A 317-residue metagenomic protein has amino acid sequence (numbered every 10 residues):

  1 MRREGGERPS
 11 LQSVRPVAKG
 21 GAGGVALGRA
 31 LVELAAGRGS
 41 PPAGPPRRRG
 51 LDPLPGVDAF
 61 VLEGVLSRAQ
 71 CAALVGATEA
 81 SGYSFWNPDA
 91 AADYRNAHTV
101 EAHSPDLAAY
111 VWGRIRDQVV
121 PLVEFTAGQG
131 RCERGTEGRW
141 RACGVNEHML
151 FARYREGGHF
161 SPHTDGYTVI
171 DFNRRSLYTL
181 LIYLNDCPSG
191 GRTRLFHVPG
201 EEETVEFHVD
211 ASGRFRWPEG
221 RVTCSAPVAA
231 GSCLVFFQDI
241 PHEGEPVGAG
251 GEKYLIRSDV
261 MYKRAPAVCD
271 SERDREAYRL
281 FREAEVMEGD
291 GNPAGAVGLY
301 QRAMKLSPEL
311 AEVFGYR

Functional and structural regions predicted by a protein language model:
M1-C233, D239-R317: Fe(II)/2-oxoglutarate oxygenase catalytic core
